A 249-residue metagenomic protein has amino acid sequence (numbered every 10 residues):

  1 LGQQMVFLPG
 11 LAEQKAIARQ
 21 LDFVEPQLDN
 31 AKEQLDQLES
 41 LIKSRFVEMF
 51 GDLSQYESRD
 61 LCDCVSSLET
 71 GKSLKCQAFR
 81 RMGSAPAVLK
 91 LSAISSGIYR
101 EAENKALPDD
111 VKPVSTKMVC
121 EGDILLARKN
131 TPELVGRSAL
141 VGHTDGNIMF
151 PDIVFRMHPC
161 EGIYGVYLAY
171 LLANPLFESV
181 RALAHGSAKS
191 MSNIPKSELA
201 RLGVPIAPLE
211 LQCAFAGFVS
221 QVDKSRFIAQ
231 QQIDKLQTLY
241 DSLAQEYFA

Functional and structural regions predicted by a protein language model:
L1, K90, S115-A173, P195: A short beta-sheet element
L1-A12, R80, N147-I153, H185-C213: A short glycine-rich beta-alpha junction/loop motif
Q3-A18, P26-K72, R201, I206-A214 (+1 more regions): Non-catalytic DNA-recognition/assembly elements of restriction-modification systems
Q20, Y164-L171, L211-A214, F218: Short amphipathic alpha-helical coupling segments at ligand-binding clamshell hinges and other catalytic/signaling
D29, K112-P113, A188, F227: Short, solvent-exposed loop/turn positions at domain surfaces that link secondary-structure elements or cap domain
E57, L74-R81, L183-H185: Short coil/turn segments at secondary-structure boundaries
C62-A78, S92-I124: Sequence-specific dsDNA recognition surfaces
